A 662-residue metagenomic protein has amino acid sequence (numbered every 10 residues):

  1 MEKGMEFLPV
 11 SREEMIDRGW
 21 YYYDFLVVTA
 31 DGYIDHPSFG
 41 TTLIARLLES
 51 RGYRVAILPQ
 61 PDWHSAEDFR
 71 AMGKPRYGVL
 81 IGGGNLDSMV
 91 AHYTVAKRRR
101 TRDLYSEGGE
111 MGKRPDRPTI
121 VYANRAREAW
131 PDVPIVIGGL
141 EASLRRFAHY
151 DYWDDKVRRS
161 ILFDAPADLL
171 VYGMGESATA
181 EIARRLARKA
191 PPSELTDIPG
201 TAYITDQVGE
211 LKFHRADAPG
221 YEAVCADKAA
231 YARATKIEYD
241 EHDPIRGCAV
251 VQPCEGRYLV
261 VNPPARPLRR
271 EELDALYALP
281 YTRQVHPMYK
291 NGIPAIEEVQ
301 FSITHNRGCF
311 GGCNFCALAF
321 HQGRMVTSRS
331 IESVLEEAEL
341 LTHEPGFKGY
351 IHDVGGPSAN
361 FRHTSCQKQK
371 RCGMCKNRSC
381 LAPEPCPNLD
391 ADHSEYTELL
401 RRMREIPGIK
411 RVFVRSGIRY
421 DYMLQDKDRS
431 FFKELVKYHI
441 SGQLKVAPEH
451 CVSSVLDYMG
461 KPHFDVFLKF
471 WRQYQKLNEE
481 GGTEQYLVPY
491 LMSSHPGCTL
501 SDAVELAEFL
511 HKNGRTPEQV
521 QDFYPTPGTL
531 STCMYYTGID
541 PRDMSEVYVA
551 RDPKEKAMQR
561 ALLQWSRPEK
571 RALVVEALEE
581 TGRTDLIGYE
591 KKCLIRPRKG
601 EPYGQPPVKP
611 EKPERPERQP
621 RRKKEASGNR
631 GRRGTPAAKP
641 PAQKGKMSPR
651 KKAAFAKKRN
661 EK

Functional and structural regions predicted by a protein language model:
V27, L43, D62-W63, L340-V488 (+1 more regions): Conserved SAM/AdoMet-binding glycine-rich loop
A30-D31, K290-A317, T342, Y350: N-terminal pre-triad scaffold of radical SAM enzymes
G32, G40, P59-C254, N262 (+1 more regions): Glycine-rich beta-alpha loop elements in corrinoid/cobalamin-binding modules across cobalamin-dependent enzymes
H64, S193-D243, G256, A265-L268 (+7 more regions): Terminal amphipathic helices with adjacent charged low-complexity linkers/tails
D87-A96, L144-R146, E176-E181, T205-G209 (+7 more regions): Flexible glycine/acidic-rich beta-alpha junction loops that bind and position SAM and/or redox cofactors in anaerobic
I161-G173, A561-Q605: Amphipathic alpha-helical packing elements
D168, L276, C309, C313 (+4 more regions): Conserved, mostly hydrophobic/aromatic
V608-K662: Intrinsically disordered, Lys/Arg-rich low-complexity segments
